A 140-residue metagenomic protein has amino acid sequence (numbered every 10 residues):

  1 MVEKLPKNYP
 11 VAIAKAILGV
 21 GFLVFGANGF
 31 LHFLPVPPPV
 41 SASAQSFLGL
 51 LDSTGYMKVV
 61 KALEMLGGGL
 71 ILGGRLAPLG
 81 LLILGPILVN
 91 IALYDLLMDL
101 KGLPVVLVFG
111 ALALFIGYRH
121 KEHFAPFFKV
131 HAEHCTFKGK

Functional and structural regions predicted by a protein language model:
M1-L34, K58, G73-K140: Extended, low-polarity transmembrane helix blocks
P38-S53: Perimembrane loop-to-helix junctions flanking transmembrane segments
G55-A62: Membrane-interface loop-to-helix entry segments
L63-G68: Core segments of transmembrane alpha-helices that mediate helix-helix packing or line hydrophobic substrate/ligand
